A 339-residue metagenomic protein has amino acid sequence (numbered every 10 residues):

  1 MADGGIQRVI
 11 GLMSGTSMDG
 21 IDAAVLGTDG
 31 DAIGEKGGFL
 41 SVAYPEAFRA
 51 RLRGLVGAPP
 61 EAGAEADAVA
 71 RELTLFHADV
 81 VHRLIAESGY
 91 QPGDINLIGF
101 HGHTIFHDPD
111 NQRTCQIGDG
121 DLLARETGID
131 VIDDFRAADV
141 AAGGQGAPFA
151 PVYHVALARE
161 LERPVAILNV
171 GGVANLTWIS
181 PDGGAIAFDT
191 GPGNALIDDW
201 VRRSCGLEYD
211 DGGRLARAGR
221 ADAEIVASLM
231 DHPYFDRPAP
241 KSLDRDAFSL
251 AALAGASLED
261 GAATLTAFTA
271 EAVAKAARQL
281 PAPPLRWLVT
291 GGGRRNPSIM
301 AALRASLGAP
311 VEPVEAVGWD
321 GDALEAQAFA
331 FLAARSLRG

Functional and structural regions predicted by a protein language model:
A2-V42: N-terminal phosphate-binding or glycine-rich loops at protein starts, especially the Walker A/P-loop of NTPases
V9-M13, V25, D94-G99, V165-N169 (+1 more regions): Short glycine-aspartate micro-motif
S14, M18, A267, E315-G339: Glycine-rich phosphate-binding/hydrolytic loop that grips phosphoryl groups
I21-L26, G38-G54, I132-A158, A166-D236: Glycine-rich phosphate-binding loop plus the immediately following alpha-helix
P59-G118: Short beta-strand-loop/turn "lid" adjacent to the catalytic site in phosphate-handling enzymes
Q91-H101, A282-G293: Short glycine-rich phosphate-binding loop at a beta-alpha junction
D94-P148: Glycine-rich phosphate-binding loop and adjoining helix at the ATP-binding site of ATP-dependent phosphoryl-transfer
G206-L285, P297-G308: A contiguous, well-structured pocket-lining segment that forms one wall/lid of small-molecule binding clefts in soluble
